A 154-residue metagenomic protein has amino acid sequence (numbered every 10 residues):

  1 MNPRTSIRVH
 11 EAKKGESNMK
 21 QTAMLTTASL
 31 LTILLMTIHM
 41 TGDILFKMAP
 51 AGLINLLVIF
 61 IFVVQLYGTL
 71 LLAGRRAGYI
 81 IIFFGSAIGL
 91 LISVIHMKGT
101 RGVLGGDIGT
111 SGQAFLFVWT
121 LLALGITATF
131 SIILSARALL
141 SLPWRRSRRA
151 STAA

Functional and structural regions predicted by a protein language model:
I7-T32, R137-L140: Cytosolic juxtamembrane helix and N-cap/initiation of the first transmembrane helix
M36-F46, A87-V103: C-terminal TM-helix exit segments that contain a strictly Trp-centered aromatic cap at the helix terminus
M48-V63: Loop-to-helix transition at the N-terminal end of transmembrane alpha-helices
F62-L72, L134-S135: Alpha-helical transmembrane segments in multipass membrane proteins, preferentially the mid-helix core
T69-V94: Loop-to-transmembrane helix junctions at the membrane interface
L72-R75, K98-S111: A cytosolic-side transmembrane-helix exit/cap motif
T110-A128: Individual transmembrane alpha-helices with interfacial aromatic-anchor signatures
I133-A153: Cytosolic juxtamembrane helix at the C-terminal end of the final transmembrane segment
